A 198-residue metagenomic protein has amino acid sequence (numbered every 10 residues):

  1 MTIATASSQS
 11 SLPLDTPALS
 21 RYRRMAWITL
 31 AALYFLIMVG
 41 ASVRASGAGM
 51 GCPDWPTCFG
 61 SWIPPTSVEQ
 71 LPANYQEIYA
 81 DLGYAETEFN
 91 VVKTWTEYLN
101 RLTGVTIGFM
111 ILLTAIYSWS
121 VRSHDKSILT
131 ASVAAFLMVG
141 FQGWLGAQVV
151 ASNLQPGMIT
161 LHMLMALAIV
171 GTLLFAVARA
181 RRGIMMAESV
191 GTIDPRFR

Functional and structural regions predicted by a protein language model:
T2-R21, R182-R198: Membrane-interfacial, low-structure loops and terminal tails that flank and connect transmembrane helices in multi-pass
Y22-G60: N-terminal signal-anchor transmembrane alpha helix
A26, D125-A135, R198: Membrane-interfacial loop-to-transmembrane alpha-helix junctions, especially the N-terminal start
S42-D54, F89, G140-M163: Interfacial helix-loop-helix junctions of multi-pass membrane proteins
A45-T96: Extracytosolic (periplasmic/ER-lumenal) interhelical loops and adjacent juxtamembrane/interface segments of multi-pass
L102-S120: Transmembrane alpha-helical segments in integral membrane proteins
I107-L113, A166-I184: Hydrophobic cores of alpha-helical transmembrane segments in multi-pass inner/ER membrane proteins, independent
S120-I128, M186-I193: Membrane-interface helix-boundary motifs at transmembrane edges
